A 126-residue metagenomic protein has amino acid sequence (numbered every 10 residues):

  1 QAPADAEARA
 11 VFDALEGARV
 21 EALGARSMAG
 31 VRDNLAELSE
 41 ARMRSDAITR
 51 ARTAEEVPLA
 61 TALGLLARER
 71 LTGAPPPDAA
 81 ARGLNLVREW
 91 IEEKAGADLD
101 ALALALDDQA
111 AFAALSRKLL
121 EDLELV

Functional and structural regions predicted by a protein language model:
Q1-V126: Short, functionally important secondary-structure microenvironments
